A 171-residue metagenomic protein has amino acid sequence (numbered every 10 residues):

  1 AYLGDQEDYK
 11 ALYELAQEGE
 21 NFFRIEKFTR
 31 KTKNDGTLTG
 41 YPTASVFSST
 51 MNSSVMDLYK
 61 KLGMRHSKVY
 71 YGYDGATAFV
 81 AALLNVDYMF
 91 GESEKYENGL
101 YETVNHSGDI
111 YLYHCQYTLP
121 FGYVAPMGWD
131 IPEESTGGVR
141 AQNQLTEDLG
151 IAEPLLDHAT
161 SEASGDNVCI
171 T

Functional and structural regions predicted by a protein language model:
A1-S48, Y113: Extracytoplasmic
A1-Y2, Y41-S45, R65-K68, G122-E133: Charged, low-complexity surface segments at secondary-structure and domain boundaries
Y2-E7, H66-Y70, E92-K95, L149: A short linear-motif detector with a strong N-terminal bias
E7-K10, S53, G75-F79, G137-V139: Generic alpha-helical secondary structure signal
L15-E18, L58-K61, Q144: Residues that form generic nucleotide/phosphate-binding pockets
Q17, V80-T171: Flexible, solvent-exposed extracytoplasmic
R30-T32, T43, H66, E94-Y96 (+1 more regions): Short, glycine-/Ser/Thr-/acidic-enriched flexible segments
A44-L83: Luminal/periplasmic acceptor-recognition loop/helix of membrane-associated glycosyltransferases
